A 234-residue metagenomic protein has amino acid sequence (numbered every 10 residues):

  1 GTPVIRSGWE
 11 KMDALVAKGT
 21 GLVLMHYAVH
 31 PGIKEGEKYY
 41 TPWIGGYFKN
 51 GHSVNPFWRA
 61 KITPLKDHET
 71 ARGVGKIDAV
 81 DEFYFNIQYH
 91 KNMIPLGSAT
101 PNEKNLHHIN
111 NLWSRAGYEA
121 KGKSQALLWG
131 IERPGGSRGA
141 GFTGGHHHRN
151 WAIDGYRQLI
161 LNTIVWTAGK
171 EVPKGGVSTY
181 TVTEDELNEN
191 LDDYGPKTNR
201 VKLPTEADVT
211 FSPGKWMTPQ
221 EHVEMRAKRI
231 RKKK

Functional and structural regions predicted by a protein language model:
G1-K34, F142: Short alpha-beta junction capping motif
P3, K61, W151-G155: Residue-level detector of secondary-structure boundary/capping sites
S7, K11, Y39, E69 (+1 more regions): Extracytoplasmic/secreted proteins, especially bacterial periplasmic and envelope-associated proteins
E10, T41-I44, R59, S114 (+4 more regions): Short linear interaction motif-like sites in intrinsically disordered regions of transcription factors
A14-V16, Y40, A140, I164: Short, flexible coil/turn micro-motifs enriched in small/turn-prone residues
A17-G21, G45-F48, I164-V172: Hydrophobic/aromatic-lined pockets within catalytic cores
L24-I109, G117, G176-K233: An acidic, glycine-rich "communication" segment
G73-K76, V80-V172: A glycine-centered loop/beta-turn motif at secondary-structure junctions
